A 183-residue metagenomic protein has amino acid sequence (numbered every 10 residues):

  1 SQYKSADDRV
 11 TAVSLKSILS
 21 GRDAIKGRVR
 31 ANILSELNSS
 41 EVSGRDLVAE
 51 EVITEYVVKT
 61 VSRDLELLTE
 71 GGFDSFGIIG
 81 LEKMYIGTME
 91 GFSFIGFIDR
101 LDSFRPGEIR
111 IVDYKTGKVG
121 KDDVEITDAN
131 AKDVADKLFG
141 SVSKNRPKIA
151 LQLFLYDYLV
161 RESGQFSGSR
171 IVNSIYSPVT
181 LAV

Functional and structural regions predicted by a protein language model:
S1-K4, V61-L65, T69, D102 (+3 more regions): Hydrophobic/aromatic-lined pockets within catalytic cores
Q2-L81: A non-catalytic, helix-rich entry segment at domain boundaries
A12-L15, R22, K26, I98 (+3 more regions): Intrinsically disordered, low-complexity regions
F76-S163: Non-catalytic protein-protein interaction segments used by genome-maintenance enzymes to assemble and couple activities
L81, N173-S174: Generic beta-strand hydrophobic packing signal
G168-V172: Short glycine-/polar-rich loops that comprise or flank the Walker A/P-loop and associated switch/sensor motifs
S174, V179-V183: C-terminal polymerase-core module
